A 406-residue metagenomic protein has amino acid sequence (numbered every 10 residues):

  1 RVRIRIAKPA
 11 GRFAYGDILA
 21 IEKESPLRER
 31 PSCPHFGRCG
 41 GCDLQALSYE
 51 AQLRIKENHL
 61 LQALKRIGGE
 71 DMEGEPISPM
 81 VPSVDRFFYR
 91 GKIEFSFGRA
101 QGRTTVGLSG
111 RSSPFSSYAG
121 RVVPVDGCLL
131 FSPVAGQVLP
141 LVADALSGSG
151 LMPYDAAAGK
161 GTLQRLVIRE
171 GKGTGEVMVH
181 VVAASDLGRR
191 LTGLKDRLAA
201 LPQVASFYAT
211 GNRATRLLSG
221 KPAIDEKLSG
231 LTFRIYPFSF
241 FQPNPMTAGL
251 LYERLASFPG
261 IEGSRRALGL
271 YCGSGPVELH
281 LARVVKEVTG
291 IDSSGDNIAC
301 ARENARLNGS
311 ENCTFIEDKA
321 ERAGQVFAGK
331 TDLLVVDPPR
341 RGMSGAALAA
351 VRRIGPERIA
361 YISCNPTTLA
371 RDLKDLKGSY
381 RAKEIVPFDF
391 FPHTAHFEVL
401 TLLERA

Functional and structural regions predicted by a protein language model:
R1-A10, G16: Flexible glycine-rich surface loops and low-complexity tracts that mediate binding to linear polymers
R5-A7, S96, E404: Residue-level recognition of conserved beta-strand edge/terminus positions
L19-P31, G37-P153: Extended interfacial segments that mediate partner engagement and assembly in macromolecular machines
G91, G175-V177, S264-R265: Nucleotide donor/acceptor-binding cores
C128, V179-R189: A short interface-forming secondary-structure element
R169-K172: Structural signature of eukaryotic scaffold interfaces centered on beta-propeller domains
D186-A406: Rossmann-like S-adenosyl-L-methionine
